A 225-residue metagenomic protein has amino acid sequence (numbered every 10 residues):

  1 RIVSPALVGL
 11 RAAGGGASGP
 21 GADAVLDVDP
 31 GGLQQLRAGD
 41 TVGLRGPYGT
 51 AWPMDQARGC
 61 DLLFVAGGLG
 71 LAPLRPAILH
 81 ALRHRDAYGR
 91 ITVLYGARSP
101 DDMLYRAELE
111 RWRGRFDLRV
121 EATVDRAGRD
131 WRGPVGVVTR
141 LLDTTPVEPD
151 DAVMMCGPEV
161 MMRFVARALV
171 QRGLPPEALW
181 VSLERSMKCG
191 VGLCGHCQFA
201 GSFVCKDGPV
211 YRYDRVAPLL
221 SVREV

Functional and structural regions predicted by a protein language model:
R1-D40, A97-S99, R126: Ferredoxin-reductase
G16, P47-G49, A200: A generic structural motif
D29, D143-D151, Q198-K206: Generic structural signal for short, solvent-exposed loop/turn connectors between secondary structure elements
Q34-K188: FNR/FR-type flavoprotein reductase catalytic core
E159-V160, E184-P209: Local cysteine-cluster metal-coordination motifs and their immediate loop/turn environment, predominantly Fe-S cluster
A200-V225: Non-heme iron-sulfur electron-transfer modules
